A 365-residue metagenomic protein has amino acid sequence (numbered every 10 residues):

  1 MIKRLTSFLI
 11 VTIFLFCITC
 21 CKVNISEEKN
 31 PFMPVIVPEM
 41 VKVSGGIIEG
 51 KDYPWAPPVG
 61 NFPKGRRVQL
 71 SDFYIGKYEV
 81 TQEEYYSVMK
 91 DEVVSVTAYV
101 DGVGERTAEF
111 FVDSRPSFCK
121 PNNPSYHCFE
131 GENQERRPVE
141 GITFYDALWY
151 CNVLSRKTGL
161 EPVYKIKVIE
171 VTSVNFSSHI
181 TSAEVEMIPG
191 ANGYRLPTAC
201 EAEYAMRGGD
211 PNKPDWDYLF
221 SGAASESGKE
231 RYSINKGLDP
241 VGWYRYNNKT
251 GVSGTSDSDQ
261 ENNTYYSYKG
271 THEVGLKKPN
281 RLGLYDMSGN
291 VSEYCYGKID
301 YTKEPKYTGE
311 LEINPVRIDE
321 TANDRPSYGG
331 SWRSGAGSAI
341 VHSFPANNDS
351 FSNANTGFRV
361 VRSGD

Functional and structural regions predicted by a protein language model:
M1-L9: Bacterial N-terminal signal peptides that target proteins for export
L9-C17: Bacterial N-terminal signal peptides
C17-E39: Bacterial Sec-dependent N-terminal signal peptides
P31-G50, A191-Y194: GGW-centered surface loops in extracellular recognition modules
G50-D72, G251-G275, G337-F351: Short, polar loop/linker segments at the starts of domains and inter-domain junctions
A56, Q69-R231, L238, D300-Y301 (+1 more regions): Active-site microenvironments of metalloenzymes and redox enzymes
F62-R66, P211-L219, A224-G228, G270 (+1 more regions): Surface-exposed recognition segments
E184-P189, N235-S288, N348: Short, well-ordered junction/capping motifs at the entry into regular secondary structure
